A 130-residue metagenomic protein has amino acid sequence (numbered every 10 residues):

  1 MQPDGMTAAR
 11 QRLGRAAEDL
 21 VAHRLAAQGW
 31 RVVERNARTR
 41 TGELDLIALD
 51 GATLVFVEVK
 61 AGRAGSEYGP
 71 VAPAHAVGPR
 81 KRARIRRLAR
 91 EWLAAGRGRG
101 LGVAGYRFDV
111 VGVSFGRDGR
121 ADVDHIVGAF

Functional and structural regions predicted by a protein language model:
M1-R35: Acidic-basic catalytic patches of nuclease active cores, encompassing PD-(D/E)XK and other metal-cofactor nuclease
P3, A61-G116: Catalytic cores of nucleic-acid endonucleases
L25, L44-S66, I85: Conserved catalytic cores of phosphodiester-cleaving nucleases, focusing on short active-site segments
E34-R38, V111-S114: Short, solvent-exposed loop/turn elements at beta->coil junctions and helix N-caps that rim active or binding pockets
R40-G42: Short acidic/glycine-enriched loop/turn segments that link adjacent beta-strands
T53-V55, R107-D109, D124: Protein kinase-like catalytic core scaffold
G112-F130: Short, low-complexity, polybasic intrinsically disordered segments
